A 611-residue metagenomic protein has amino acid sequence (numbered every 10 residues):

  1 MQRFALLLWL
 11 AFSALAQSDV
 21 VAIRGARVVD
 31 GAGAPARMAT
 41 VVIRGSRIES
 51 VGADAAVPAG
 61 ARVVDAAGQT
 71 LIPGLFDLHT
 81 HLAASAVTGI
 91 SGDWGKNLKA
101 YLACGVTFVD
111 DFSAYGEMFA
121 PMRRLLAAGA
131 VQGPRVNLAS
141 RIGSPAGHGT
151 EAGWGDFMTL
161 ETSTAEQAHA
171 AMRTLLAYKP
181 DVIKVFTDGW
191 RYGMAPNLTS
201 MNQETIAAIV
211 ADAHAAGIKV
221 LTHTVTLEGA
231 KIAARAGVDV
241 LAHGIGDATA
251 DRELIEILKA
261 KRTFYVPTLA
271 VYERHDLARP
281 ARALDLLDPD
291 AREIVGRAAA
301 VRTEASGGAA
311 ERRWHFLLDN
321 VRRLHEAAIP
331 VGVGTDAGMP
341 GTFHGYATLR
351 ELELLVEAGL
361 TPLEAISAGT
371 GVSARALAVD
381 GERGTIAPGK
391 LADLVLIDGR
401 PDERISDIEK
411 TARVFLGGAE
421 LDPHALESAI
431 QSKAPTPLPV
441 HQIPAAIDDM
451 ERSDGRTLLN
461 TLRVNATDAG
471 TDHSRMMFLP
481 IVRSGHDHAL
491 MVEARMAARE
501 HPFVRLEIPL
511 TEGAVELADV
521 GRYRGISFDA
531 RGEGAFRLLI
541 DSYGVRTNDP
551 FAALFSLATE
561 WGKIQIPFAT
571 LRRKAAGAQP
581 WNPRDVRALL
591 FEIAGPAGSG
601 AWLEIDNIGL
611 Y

Functional and structural regions predicted by a protein language model:
Q2, T436-Y611: Beta-rich carbohydrate-recognition modules and glycan-binding surfaces
G25, Q69, F76-A83, H214 (+2 more regions): Histidine-centered divalent metal-coordination motifs
V28, A32-I72: Histidine-rich, glycine-flanked metal-binding segment
V28-T40, G52-D54, F343, T361-I366 (+1 more regions): Acidic, glycine-enriched loop/beta-strand segments at the rims of small-molecule binding/catalytic pockets
Q69-A130, A146-G153, E204, E228-A236: Metal-associated gating/positioning segment near the N- to mid-region
N97-A120, G133-R141, P180-R191, K219 (+4 more regions): Divalent metal-dependent hydrolysis catalytic cores, especially in the metallo-beta-lactamase
A128-I142, N197-T222, R262, V266-P267: Alpha-helix-loop-beta-strand connector modules within alpha/beta enzyme cores
A170-M194, T199-S200, G244-A358: Active-site neighborhoods of metal-dependent hydrolases
